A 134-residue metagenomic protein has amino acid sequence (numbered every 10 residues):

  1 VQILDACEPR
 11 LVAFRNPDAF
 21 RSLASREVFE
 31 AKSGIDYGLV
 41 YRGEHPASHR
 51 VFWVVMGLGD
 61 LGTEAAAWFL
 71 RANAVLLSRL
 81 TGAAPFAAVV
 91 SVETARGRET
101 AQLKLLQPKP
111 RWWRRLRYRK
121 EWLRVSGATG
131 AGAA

Functional and structural regions predicted by a protein language model:
V1-A134: Solvent-exposed alpha-helical segments and adjacent loops that form catalytic or protein-interaction surfaces
